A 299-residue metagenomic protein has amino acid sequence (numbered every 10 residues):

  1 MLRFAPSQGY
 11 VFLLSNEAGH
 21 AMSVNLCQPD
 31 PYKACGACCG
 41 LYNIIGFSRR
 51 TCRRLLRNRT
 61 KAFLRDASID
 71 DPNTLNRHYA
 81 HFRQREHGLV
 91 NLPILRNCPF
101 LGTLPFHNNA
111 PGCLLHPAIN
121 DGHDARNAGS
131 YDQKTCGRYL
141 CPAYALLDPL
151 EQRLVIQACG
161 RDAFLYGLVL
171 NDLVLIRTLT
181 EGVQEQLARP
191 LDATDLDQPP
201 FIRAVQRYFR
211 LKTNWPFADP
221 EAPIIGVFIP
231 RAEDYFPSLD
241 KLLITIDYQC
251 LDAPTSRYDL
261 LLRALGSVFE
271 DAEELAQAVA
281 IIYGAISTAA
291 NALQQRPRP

Functional and structural regions predicted by a protein language model:
M1-L2, M22: Accessible peptide chain termini
L2-N16: N-terminal polybasic/positive-inside topogenic patches
N16, M22-A37, N43-I45, H81-P299: Short loop/turn segments that flank or connect secondary-structure elements
G19-T74: Short, extreme N-terminal leader segments that mark the start of a protein/domain
T74-F82: Long intrinsically disordered, low-complexity regions that are acidic and Ser/Thr-rich
